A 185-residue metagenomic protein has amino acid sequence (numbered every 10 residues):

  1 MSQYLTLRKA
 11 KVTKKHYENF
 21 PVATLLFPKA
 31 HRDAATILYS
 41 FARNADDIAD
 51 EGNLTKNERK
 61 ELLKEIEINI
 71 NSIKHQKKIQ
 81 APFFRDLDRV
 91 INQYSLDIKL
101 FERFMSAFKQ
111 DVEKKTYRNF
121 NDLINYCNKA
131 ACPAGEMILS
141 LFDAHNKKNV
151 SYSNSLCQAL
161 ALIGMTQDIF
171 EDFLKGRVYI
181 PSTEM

Functional and structural regions predicted by a protein language model:
M1-M185: Acidic catalytic motifs of isoprenoid enzymes
